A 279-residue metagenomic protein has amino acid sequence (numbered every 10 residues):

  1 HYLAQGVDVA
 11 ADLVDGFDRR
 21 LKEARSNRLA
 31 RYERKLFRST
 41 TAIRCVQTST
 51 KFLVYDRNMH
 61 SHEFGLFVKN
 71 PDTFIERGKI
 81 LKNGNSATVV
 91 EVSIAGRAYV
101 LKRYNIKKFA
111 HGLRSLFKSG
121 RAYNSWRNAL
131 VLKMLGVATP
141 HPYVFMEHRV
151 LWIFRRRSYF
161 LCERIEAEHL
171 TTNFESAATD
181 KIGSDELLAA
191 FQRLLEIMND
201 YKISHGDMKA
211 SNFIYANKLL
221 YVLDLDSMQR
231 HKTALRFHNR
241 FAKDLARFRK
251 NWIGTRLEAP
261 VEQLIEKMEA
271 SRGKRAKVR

Functional and structural regions predicted by a protein language model:
H1-G16, L220-R279: C-lobe/activation-segment region of protein kinase-like
H1-Q5, S61-L170, E196-Y201: Conserved ATP-binding subdomain of kinase catalytic cores across diverse folds
R20-R77: Juxta-kinase regulatory segment immediately upstream of eukaryotic protein kinase catalytic domains
R103, R164, M208, L225-S227 (+1 more regions): Generic detector of well-ordered alpha-helical packing
L170-T179: AlphaC helix of the protein kinase catalytic domain
G183-L194: Conserved alphaE helix
I203-A210: Catalytic-loop of the protein kinase fold
Y215-K218: Activation-loop N-terminal segment of eukaryotic-like protein kinases
